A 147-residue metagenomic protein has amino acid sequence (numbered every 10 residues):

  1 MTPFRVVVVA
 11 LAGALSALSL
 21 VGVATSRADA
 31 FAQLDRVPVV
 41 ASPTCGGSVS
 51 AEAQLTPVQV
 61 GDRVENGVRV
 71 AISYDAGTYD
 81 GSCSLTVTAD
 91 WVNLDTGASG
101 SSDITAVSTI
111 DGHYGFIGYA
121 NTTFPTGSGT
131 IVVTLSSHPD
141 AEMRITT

Functional and structural regions predicted by a protein language model:
M1-S48: N-terminal prepro-regions of secreted/extracellular proteins
M1-T2, R36, A51-A53, C83-L85 (+2 more regions): Short amphipathic alpha-helical surface micro-motifs
T2-F4, I72-T78, A106-S108, F116-I117: Short secondary-structure boundary micro-motifs
A17, T78-D80, T122: Residues embedded in well-ordered secondary-structure elements
L20-G22, D29-F31, D62, G81-C83 (+3 more regions): A generic structural signal for short, solvent-exposed coil/turn residues that cap or connect secondary-structure
A32-T86: Short, surface-exposed binding/anchoring microloops in extracellular/periplasmic proteins
L85-T146: Extracytosolic low-complexity repeat regions of secreted or lipid-anchored proteins
